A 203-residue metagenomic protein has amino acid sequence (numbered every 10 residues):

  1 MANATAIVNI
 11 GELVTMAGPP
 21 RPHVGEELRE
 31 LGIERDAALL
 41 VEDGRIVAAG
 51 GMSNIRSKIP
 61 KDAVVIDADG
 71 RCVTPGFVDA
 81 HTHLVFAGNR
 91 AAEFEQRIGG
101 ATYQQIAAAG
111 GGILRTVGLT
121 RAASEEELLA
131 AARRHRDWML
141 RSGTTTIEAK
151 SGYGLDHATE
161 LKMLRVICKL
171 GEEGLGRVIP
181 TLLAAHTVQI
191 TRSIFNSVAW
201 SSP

Functional and structural regions predicted by a protein language model:
N3-G11: Conserved N-terminal strand/loop that marks the beginning of ABC ATPase nucleotide-binding domains
A6, A63-D67, P180: Conserved beta-strand scaffold positions in the cores of enzyme catalytic domains, especially in NTP/NDP-utilizing
I10, L39, G44, G70 (+4 more regions): Divalent metal-coordination and catalytic microenvironments
M16-V73: Histidine-rich, glycine-flanked metal-binding segment
K58, A63-A131: Metal-associated gating/positioning segment near the N- to mid-region
L114-R133, D137, T145-P203: Metal-coordinating catalytic core of metallo-dependent amide/deamination hydrolases
